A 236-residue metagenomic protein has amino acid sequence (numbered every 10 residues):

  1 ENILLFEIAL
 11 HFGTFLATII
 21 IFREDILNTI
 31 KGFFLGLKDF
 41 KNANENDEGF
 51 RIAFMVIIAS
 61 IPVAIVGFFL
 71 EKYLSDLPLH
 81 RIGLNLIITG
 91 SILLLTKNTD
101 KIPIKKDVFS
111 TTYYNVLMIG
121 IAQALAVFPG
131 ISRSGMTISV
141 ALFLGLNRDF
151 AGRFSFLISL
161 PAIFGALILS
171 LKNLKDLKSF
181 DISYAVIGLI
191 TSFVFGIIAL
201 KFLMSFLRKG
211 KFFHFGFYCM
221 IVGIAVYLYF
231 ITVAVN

Functional and structural regions predicted by a protein language model:
E1-N236: Multi-pass membrane proteins that catalyze or facilitate reactions on polyprenyl-/lipid-phosphate substrates and their
